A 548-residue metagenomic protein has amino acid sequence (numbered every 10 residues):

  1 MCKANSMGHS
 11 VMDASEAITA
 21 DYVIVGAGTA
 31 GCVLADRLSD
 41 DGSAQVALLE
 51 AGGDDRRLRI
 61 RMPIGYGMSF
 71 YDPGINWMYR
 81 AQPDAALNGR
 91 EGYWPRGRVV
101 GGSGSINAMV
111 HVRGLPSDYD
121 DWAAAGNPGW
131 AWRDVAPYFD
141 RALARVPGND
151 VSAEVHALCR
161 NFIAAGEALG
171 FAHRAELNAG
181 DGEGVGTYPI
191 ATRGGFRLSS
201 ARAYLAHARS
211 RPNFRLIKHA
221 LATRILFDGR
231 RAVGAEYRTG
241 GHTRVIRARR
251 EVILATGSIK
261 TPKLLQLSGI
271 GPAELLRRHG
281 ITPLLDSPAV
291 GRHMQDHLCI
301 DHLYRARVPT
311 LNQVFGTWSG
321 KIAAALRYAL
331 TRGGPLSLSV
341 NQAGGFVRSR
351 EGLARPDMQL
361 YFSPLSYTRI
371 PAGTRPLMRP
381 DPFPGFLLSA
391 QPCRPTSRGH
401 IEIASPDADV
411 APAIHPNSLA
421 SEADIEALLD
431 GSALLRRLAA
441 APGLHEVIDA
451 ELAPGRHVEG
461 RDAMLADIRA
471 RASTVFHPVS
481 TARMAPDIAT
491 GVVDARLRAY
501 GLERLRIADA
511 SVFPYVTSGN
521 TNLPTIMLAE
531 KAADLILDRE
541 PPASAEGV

Functional and structural regions predicted by a protein language model:
H9-A20, A136-P137, R141-A179, G186-Y188 (+3 more regions): FAD-dependent oxidoreductase catalytic-site/capping-region signature
H9-Y138, D286-S287, H297-A306: N-terminal glycine-rich phosphate/pyrophosphate-binding loop and immediately adjacent elements
I24, G28-V33, A153, S258-I259 (+2 more regions): Residue-level detector of alpha-helix initiation sites
D41-A47, G52-R57, I225, G234-R327 (+1 more regions): Glycine-rich loop(s) and the adjacent beta-strand/alpha-helix scaffold that form part
S105, D118, A123-A232, E236-G240 (+1 more regions): Conserved redox-cofactor binding core of oxidoreductases
R174, R215-I217, T282-D286, Y361: General small-molecule cofactor/ligand-binding pocket signal
